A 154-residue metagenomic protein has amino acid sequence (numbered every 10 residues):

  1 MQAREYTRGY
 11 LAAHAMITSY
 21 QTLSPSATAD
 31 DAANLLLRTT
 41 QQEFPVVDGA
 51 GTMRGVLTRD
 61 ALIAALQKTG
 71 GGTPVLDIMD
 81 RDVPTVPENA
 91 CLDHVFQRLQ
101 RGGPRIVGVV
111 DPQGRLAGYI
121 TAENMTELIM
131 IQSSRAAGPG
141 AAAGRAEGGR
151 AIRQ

Functional and structural regions predicted by a protein language model:
M1-H14, S133-A136: Membrane-proximal amphipathic helices and linker segments at transmembrane-helix boundaries in multi-pass membrane
R8-Y20, A27-D31, G71-V83, G144: Bateman (tandem CBS) regulatory domains
L23-T40, V47, L66, T85-P112 (+2 more regions): The conserved cystathionine-beta-synthase
T40, P45-T58: Helical hairpin unit composed of two closely spaced alpha helices linked by a short loop
G55-L62, A117-T126: Short hydrophobic beta-strand motif reused across regulatory alpha/beta modules
D60-L76: Cytosolic, membrane-proximal regulatory domains of ion/volume homeostasis and mechanosensation machinery
G138-G149: Post-kinase regulatory C-tail/linker adjacent to protein kinase catalytic domains
